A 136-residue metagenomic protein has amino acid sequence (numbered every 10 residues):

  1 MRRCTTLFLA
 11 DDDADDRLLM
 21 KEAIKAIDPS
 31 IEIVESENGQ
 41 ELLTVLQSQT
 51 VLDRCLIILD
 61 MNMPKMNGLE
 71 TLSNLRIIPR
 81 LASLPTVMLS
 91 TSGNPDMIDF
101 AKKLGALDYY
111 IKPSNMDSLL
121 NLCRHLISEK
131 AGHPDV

Functional and structural regions predicted by a protein language model:
D11, L59-D60, S90: Active-site residues of response regulator receiver
A14-E35: Two-component/phosphorelay signaling modules centered on CheY-like receiver
E35-L56, L120: Acidic, metal-coordinating helix/loop segments flanking the phosphotransfer/catalytic sites of two-component signaling
M63: Receiver (REC) domain active-site loop signature in two-component systems and cognate sites in sensor histidine kinases
S83-G93: A short, hydrophobic beta-strand element within the central beta-sheet of small alpha/beta folds
L107: Short, glycine/charged-rich "phosphate-handling" switch motifs in NTP-dependent and phosphotransfer domains
S114-R124: C-terminal output helix
